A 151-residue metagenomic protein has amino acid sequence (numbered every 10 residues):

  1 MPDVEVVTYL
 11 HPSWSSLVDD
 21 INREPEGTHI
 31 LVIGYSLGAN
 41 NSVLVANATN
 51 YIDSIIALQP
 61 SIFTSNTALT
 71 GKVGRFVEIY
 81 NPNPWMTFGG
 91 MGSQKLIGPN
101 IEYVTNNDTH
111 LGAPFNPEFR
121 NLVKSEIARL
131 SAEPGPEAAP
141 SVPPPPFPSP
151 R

Functional and structural regions predicted by a protein language model:
M1-T28, D108-A113: Active-site catalytic motif of lipid deacylating hydrolases and related acyltransferases
M1-T8, N50-S54, L96-I101: Structural alpha-beta junctions
S16-S93: Serine-dependent carboxylesterase/thioesterase catalytic core of lipase-like alpha/beta-hydrolase/SGNH enzymes
L69-R151: C-terminal catalytic-base region of ester-bond hydrolases, centering on the histidine of the charge-relay
